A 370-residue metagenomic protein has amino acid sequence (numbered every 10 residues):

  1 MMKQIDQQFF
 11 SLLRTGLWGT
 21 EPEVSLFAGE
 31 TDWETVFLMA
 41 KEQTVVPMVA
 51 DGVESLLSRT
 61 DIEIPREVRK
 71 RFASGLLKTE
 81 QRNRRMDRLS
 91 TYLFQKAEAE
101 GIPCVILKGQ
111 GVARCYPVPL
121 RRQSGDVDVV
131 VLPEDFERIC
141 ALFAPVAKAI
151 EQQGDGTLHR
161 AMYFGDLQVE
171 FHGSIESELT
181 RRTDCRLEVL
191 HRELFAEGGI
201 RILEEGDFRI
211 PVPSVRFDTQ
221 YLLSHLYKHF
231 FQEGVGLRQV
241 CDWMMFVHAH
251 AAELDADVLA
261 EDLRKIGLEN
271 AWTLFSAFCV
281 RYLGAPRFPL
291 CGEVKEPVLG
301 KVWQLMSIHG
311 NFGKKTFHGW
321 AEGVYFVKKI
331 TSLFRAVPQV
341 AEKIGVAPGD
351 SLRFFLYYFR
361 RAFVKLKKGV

Functional and structural regions predicted by a protein language model:
M1-G125, V131-V370: Conserved NTP-donor binding/palm subdomain of two-metal-ion nucleotidyltransferases/polymerases, i.e., the charged
